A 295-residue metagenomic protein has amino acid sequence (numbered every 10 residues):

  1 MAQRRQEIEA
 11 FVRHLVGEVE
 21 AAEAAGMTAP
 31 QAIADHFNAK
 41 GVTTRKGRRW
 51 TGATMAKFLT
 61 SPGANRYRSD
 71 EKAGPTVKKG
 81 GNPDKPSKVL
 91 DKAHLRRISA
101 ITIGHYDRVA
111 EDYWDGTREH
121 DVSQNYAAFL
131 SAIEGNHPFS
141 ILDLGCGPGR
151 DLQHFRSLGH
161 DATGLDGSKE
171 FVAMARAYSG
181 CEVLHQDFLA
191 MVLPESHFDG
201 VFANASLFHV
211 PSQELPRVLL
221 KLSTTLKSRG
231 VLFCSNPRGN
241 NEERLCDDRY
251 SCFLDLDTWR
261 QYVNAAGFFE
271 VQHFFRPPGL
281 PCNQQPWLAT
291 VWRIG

Functional and structural regions predicted by a protein language model:
M1-M27, Q31-D35: Short, highly charged
D84-N136: Conserved class I S-adenosyl-L-methionine
L142-L144, P148-A190: Class I SAM-dependent methyltransferase SAM/SAH-binding core
L189-V201: A short acidic, Gly/Pro-enriched loop at the edge of an enzyme's catalytic core that lines a small-molecule cofactor
P216-S228: A short glycine-rich, Lys/Arg-flanked "PGG" loop and its adjoining helix->strand segment in the class I
R229-N236: Conserved beta-strand signature within the Rossmann-like core of class I S-adenosyl-L-methionine
E242-T258: Acceptor-substrate binding/catalytic loop of class I
P278-G295: Core SAM-dependent methyltransferase catalytic element
